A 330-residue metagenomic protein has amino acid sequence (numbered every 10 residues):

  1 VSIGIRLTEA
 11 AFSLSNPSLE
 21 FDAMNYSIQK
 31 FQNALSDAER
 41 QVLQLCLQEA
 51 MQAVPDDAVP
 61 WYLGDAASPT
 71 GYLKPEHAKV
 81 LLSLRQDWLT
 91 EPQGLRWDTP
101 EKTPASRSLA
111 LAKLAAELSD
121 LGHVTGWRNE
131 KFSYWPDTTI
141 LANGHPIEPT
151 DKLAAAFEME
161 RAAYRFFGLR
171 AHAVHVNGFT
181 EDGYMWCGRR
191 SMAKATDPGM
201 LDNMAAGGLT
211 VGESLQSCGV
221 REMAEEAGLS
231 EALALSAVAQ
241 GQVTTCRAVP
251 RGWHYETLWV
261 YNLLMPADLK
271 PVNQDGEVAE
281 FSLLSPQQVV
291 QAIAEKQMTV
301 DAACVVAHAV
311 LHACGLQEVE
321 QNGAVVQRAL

Functional and structural regions predicted by a protein language model:
V1, E9-A11: Acidic, Ala/Val/Gly-enriched low-complexity intrinsically disordered segments
A11-F12, N16-M200, G208-A224, L229-V272 (+2 more regions): N-terminal leader/linker segments that precede catalytic domains of diphosphate-processing enzymes
L283: Short aromatic/basic micro-patch
